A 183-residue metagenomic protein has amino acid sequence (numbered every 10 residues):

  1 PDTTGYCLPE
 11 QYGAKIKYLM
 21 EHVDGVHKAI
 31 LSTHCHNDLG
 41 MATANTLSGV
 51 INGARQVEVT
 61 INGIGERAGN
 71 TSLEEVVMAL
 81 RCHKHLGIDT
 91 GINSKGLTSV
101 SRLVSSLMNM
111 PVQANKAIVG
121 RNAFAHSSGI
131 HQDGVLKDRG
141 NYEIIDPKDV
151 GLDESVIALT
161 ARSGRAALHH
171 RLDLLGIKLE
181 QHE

Functional and structural regions predicted by a protein language model:
P1, A29-C35, V57-V59, V76: Hydrophobic faces of well-ordered beta-strands that scaffold small-molecule active sites in alpha/beta enzyme cores
D2-C7, C35-M41, I61-G65: Active-site-proximal loop/turn and secondary-structure-junction residues that shape catalytic pockets, frequently
T4-M20, R67-E75: Active-site-adjacent beta->alpha loops and helix N-cap segments on the catalytic face of soluble alpha/beta enzymes
Y12, A42, L97: Aromatic/hydrophobic pocket-lining residues that form the small-molecule binding cavity in soluble enzyme cores
G13-T33, M78-H83: Alpha-helix-loop-beta-strand connector modules within alpha/beta enzyme cores
L39-A54: Catalytic cores of alpha/beta
N52-G69: Glycine-rich phosphate-binding active-site loops on the catalytic face of alpha/beta enzymes
M78, H85-E183: A mid-to-C-terminal "edge-of-domain" accessory segment
